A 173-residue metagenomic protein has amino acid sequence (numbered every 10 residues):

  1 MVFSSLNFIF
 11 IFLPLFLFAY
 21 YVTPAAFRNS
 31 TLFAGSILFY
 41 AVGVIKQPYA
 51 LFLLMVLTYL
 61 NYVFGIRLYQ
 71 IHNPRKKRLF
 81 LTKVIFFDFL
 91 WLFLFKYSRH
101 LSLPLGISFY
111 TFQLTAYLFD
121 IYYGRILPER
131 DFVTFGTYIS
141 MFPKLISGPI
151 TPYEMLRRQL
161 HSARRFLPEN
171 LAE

Functional and structural regions predicted by a protein language model:
M1-E173: Membrane-embedded transmembrane alpha-helical bundles that form the catalytic cores of multi-pass lipid-modifying
